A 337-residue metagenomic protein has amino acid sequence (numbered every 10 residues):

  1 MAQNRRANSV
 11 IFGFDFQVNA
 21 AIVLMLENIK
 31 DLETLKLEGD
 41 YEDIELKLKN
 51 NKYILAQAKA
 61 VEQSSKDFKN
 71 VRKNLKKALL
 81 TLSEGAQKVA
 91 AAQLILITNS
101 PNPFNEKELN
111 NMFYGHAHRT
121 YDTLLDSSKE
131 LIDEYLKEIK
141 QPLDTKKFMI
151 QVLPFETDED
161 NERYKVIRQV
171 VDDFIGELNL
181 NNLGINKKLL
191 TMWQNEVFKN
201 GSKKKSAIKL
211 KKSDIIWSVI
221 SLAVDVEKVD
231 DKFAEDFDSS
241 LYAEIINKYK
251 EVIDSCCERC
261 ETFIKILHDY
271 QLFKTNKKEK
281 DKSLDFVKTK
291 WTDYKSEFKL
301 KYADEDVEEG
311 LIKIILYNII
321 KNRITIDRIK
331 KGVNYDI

Functional and structural regions predicted by a protein language model:
M1-N8, V61-Y294, K299-A303, E309-L311 (+2 more regions): Acidic metal-coordinating catalytic centers involved in nucleic-acid phosphodiester chemistry
S9, G13-F14: Individual alpha-helical transmembrane segments in multi-pass integral membrane proteins
D15-K76, L80: Catalytic centers of nucleases
K301-E305, K331-I337: Protein-protein interaction and targeting regions used for scaffolding, dimerization, and localization
I314, R323-Y335: C-terminal alpha-helical "lid" subdomain
